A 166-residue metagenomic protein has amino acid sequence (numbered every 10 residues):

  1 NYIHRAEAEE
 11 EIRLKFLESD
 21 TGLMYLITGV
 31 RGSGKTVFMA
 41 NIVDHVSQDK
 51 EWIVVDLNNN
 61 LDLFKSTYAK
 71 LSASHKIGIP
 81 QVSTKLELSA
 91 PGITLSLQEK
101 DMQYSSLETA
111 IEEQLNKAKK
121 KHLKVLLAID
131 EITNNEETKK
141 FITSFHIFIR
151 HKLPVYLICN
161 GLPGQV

Functional and structural regions predicted by a protein language model:
Y2-R13: N-terminal pre-P-loop "Q-motif" helix
I3, N58, N160: Conserved residues at beta->alpha junctions
A8, L61, T133-N135, L162-Q165: Short beta->alpha connector loops
E9, A40, I142: Short amphipathic alpha-helical segment that frequently serves as the phosphate-/nucleotide-binding helix
L14, D44, Q48, T143-I147: Short, well-ordered alpha-helices that flank and scaffold nucleotide-derived cofactor binding pockets
E18-L127, E131-E136, P154-V155: P-loop NTPase nucleotide-binding core
H122-L126, E137-V166: The catalytic "switch" region of P-loop NTPases
